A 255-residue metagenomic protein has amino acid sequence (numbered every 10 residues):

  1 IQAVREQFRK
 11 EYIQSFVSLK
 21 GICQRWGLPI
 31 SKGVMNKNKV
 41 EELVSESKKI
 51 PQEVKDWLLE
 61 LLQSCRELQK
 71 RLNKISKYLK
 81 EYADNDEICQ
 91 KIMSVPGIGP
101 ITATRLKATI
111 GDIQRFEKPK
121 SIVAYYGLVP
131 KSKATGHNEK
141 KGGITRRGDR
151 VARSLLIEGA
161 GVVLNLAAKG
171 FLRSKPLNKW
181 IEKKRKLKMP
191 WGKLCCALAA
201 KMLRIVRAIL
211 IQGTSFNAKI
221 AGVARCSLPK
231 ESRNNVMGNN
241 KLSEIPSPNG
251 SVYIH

Functional and structural regions predicted by a protein language model:
I1-K91, I220-V223: Glycine-rich, often acidic, oxyanion-interacting loops/wings at catalytic, nucleic-acid, or phospho-protein interfaces
E11-S18, T102, K118, A152 (+2 more regions): Residue-level detector of well-ordered alpha-helical segments, enriched for hydrophobic/aromatic packing positions
S15-F16, N73-S76, D112-R115, V162-F171 (+1 more regions): Short helix-capping/linker segments at secondary-structure and domain boundaries
I22, R71, I75-Y78, T109 (+4 more regions): Generic, well-ordered alpha-helical scaffold segments in large soluble proteins
L58-L62, Y82-N85, P96, G142-R146 (+1 more regions): Conserved phosphate/pyrophosphate-binding and hydrolysis machinery centered on Walker-type P-loop NTPases, extending
K91-S94, P100, L106-L187, W191: Phosphate-backbone recognition surface of nucleic-acid-processing proteins
H137, K141, L177-H255: Low-complexity, acidic/Ser/Thr- and charged residue-rich accessory regions of DNA metabolism proteins
